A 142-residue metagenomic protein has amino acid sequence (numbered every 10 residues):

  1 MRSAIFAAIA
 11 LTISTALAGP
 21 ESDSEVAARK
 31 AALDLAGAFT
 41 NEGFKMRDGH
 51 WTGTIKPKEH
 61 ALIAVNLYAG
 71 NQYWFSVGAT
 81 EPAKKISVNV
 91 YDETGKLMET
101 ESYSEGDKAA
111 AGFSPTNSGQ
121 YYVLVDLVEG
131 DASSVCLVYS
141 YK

Functional and structural regions predicted by a protein language model:
M1-I5: Positively charged n-region of N-terminal signal peptides that target proteins for export
F6-A7, A31, M46, I63 (+1 more regions): Generic detector of short alpha-helix boundary/capping microenvironments and adjacent low-complexity segments
I9-A18: Hydrophobic h-region of N-terminal signal peptides that target proteins for export in Gram-negative bacteria
T12, V26, G37-F39, D48-W51 (+1 more regions): Short amphipathic alpha-helical segments, especially helix-boundary/capping motifs
G19-F44: Predominantly extracellular/luminal regions of secreted and cell-surface proteins, especially disulfide-bonded
P20-E21, G49-S134, S140-K142: Acidic, Ser/Thr/Pro-rich low-complexity intrinsically disordered segments
